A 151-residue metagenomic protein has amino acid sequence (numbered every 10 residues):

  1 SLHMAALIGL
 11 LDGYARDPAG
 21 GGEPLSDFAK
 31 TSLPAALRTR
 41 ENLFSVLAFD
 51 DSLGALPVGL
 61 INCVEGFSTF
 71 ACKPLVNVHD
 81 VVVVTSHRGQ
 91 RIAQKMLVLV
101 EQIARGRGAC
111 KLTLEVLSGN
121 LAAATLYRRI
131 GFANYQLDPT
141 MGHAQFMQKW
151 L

Functional and structural regions predicted by a protein language model:
S1-H3, V84, N120: Acidic/polar helix N-cap motif
S1-K73, H79, L97-L99, I103 (+2 more regions): Acetyl-CoA-dependent GNAT
G66-S68, S86, G119-L121: Short coil/turn motifs at secondary-structure junctions
P74, Q90, G106-C110: Short coil/turn segments at alpha/beta junctions that flank glycine-rich nucleotide-binding fingerprints
H79, V84, L117: Residue-level recognition of the GNAT/N-acetyltransferase active site
V83, G89-Q102, T125-R129: Conserved acetyl-CoA-binding loop-helix of GNAT-fold acetyltransferases
G108-L151: C-terminal "cap" of GNAT-fold acetyltransferases
